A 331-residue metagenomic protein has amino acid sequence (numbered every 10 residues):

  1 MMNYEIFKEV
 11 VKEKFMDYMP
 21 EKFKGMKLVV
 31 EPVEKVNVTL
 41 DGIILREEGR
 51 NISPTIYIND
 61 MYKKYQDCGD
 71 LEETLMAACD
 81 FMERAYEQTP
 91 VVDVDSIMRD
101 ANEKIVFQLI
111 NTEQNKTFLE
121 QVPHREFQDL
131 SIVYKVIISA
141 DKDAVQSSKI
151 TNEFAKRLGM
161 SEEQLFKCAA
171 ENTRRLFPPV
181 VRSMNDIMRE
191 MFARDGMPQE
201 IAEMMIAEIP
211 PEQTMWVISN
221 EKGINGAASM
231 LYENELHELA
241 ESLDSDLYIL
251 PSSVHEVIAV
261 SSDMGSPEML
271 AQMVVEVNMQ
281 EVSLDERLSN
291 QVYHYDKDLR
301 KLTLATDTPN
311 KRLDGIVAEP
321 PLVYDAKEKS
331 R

Functional and structural regions predicted by a protein language model:
M1-V36, I43: N-terminal alpha-helical "arm" segments
N3-V11, D70, T74, S161 (+3 more regions): Short amphipathic alpha-helical segments
Y4-E21, E190, R194, Q199-M230 (+2 more regions): Terminal alpha-helical anchor/extension segments at protein ends
V11-F23, A78, M82, Y86 (+3 more regions): Hydrophobic, Leu/Ile/Phe/Ala-enriched alpha-helical segments that form helix-helix packing faces
M19, F23, P90, F177-V181 (+2 more regions): Residue-level signal for secondary-structure boundary elements
M26-I218: Charged, alpha-helical interface segments at or near domain boundaries
N220-R331: C-terminal structured domains
